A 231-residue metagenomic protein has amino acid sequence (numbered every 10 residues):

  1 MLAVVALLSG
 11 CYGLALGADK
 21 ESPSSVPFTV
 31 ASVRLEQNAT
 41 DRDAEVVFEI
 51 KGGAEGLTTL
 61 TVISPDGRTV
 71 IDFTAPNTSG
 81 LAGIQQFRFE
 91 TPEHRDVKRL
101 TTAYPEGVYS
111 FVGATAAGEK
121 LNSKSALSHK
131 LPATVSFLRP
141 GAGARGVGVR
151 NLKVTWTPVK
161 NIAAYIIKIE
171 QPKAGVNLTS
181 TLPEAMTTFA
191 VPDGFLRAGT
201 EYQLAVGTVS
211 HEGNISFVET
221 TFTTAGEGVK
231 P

Functional and structural regions predicted by a protein language model:
L2-C11: Bacterial N-terminal signal peptides
A18-R95: Long, polar/Ser/Thr-enriched low-complexity segments that form simple helices or flexible linkers at protein ends
D19-T40, S125-K153, V229-P231: Short, compositionally biased P/S/T/A/G/V-rich stretches that sit at domain boundaries
F48-I50, G146-I162: Conserved aromatic anchor
S64-R95, I166-R197, H211: Recognizes extended acidic, P/S/T-rich segments that occur within or adjacent to Ig-like beta-sandwich modules
R99-E106, D193-E201: Surface-exposed, short loops/turns at beta-strand junctions within beta-sandwich domains
E119-N122, V209-P231: Extracellular fibronectin type III
G194-S216: Beta-strand-rich modules
